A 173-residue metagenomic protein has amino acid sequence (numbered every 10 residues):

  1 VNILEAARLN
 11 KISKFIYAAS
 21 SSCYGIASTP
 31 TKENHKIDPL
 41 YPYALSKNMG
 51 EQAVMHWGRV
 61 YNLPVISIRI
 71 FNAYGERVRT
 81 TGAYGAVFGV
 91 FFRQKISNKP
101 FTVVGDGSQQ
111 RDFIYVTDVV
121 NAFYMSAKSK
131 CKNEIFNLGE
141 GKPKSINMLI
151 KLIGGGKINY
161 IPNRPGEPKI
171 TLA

Functional and structural regions predicted by a protein language model:
V1-E5, A53, F113, D118-N121 (+1 more regions): Conserved mid-core alpha-helix of short-chain dehydrogenase/reductase
V1-E5, L9, S13-K14, S22-S67 (+1 more regions): Catalytic helix-loop patch of NAD(P)-dependent Rossmann-fold dehydrogenases
A19-S20, R69-Y74: Conserved SDR Rossmann-fold cofactor-binding beta-strand/turn motif
N48, A73-G89, S97-K99, V104 (+4 more regions): Glycine/proline-rich active-site loop of Rossmann-fold NAD(P)-dependent oxidoreductases
M49, A53, W57, V87 (+3 more regions): Hydrophobic alpha-helix immediately C-terminal to the catalytic Tyr-X-X-X-Lys motif of short-chain
D106, I135-F136, K144-K151, G155-L172: C-terminal "lid/loop" region of Rossmann-like NAD(P)-dependent oxidoreductases
F123-A127, I150-I153: Hydrophobic "lid"/C-terminal helical patch of Rossmann-like NAD(P)-dependent dehydrogenase/epimerase domains
